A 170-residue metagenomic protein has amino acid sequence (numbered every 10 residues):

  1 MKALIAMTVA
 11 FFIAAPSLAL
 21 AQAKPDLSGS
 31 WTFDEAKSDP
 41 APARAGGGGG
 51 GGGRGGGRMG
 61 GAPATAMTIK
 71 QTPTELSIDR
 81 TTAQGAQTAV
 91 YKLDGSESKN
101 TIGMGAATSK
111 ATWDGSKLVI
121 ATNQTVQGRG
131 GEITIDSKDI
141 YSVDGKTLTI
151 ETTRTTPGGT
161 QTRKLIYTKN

Functional and structural regions predicted by a protein language model:
M1-I5: Bacterial Sec-dependent N-terminal signal peptides
A6-P16: Bacterial N-terminal signal peptides
L20-N170: PEST-like low-complexity, intrinsically disordered acidic/proline/serine-rich tracts that flank trafficking/processing
